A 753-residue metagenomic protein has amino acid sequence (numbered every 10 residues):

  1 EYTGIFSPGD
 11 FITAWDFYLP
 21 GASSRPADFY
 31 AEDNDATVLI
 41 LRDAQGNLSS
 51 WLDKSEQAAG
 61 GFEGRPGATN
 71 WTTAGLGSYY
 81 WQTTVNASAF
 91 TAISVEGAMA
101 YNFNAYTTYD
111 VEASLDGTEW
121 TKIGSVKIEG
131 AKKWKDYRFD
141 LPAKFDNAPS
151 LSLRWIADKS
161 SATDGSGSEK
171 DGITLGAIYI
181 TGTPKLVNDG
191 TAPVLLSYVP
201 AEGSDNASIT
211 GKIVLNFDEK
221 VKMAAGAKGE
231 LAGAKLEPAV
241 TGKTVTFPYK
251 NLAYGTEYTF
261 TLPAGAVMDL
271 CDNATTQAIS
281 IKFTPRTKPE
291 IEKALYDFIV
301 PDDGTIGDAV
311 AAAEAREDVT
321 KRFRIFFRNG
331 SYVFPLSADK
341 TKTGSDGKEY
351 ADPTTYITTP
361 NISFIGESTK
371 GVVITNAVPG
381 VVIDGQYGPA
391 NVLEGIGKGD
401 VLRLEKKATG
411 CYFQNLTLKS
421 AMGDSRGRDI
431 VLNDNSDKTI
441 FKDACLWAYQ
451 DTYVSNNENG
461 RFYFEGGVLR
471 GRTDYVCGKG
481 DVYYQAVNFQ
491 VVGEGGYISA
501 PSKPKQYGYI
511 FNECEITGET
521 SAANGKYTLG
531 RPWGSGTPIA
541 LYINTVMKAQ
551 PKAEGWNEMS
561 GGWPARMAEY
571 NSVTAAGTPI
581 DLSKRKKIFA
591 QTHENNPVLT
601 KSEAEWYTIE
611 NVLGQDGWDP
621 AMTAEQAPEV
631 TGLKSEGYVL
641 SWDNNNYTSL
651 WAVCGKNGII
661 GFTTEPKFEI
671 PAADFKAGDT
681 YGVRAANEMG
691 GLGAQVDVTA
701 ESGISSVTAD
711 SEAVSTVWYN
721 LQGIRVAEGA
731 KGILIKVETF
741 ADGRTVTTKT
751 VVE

Functional and structural regions predicted by a protein language model:
T37-A89: Surface-exposed, low-complexity/disordered Ser/Thr/Gly/Pro/Asn-rich loops and linkers
A87-E96, A148: Extended extracellular/luminal ectodomain segments enriched in beta-structured repeat modules
A89-T91, A100-T107: Extended, low-complexity, turn-rich repeat/linker tracts enriched in Gly/Pro/Ser/Thr and Asp/Glu that occur
W120, G124-L186, G265: Terminal, low-complexity interaction segments
N188-A201, A253-Y254, A264-P289: Acidic, Ser/Thr/Gly/Pro-rich low-complexity segments and short DxT(G/T)-type signature motifs
I209-V240, M268: Short, surface-exposed alpha-helix to beta-strand junction/turn motifs within ectodomains of secreted and cell-envelope
P289-V639, N646-A652, G658-V698: Sequence-level preference for short, compositionally simple segments enriched in small aliphatic or small polar residues
G655, E701-E753: C-terminal outer-membrane/trafficking sorting elements
